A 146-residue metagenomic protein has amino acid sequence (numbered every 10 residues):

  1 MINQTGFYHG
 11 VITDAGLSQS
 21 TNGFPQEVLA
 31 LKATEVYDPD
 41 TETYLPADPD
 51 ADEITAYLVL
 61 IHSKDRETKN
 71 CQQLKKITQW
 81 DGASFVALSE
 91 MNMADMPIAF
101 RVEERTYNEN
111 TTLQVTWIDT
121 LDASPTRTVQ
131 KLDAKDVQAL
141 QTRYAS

Functional and structural regions predicted by a protein language model:
M1-S146: Short beta-rich binding modules
